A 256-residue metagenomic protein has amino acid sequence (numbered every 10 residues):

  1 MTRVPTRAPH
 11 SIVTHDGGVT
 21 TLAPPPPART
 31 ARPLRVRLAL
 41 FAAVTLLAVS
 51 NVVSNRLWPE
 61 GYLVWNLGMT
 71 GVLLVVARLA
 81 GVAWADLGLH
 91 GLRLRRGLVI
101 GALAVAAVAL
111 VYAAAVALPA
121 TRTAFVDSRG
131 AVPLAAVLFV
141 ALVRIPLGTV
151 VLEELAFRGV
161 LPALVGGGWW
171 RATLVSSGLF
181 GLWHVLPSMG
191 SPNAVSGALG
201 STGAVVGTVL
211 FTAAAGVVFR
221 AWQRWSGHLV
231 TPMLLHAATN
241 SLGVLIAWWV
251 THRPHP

Functional and structural regions predicted by a protein language model:
M1, P5-R7: Compositionally biased, low-complexity segments
V4, I12-R32: Short, Lys/Arg-rich, polar N-terminal cytosolic tail immediately upstream of the first transmembrane signal-anchor
G18-P26, L94, V132, L186-S188: Hydrophobic, membrane-facing alpha-helical anchors
P26-A42, L92-G101, W169-A172, S226-P232: N-terminal export and membrane-targeting signals
A31-W84, R96, I100, G130-A135 (+1 more regions): Alpha-helical transmembrane segments in multi-pass membrane proteins
V44-N55, V108-A114, S177-P187, T239-L245: Aromatic-anchored segments of alpha-helical transmembrane domains
W84-V150, G167, N193-A204, R253-P256: Juxtamembrane helix-loop-helix connectors linking adjacent transmembrane helices in multi-pass membrane enzymes
A136-P256: Transmembrane helix-loop-helix hairpins at the membrane interface of multi-pass integral membrane proteins
